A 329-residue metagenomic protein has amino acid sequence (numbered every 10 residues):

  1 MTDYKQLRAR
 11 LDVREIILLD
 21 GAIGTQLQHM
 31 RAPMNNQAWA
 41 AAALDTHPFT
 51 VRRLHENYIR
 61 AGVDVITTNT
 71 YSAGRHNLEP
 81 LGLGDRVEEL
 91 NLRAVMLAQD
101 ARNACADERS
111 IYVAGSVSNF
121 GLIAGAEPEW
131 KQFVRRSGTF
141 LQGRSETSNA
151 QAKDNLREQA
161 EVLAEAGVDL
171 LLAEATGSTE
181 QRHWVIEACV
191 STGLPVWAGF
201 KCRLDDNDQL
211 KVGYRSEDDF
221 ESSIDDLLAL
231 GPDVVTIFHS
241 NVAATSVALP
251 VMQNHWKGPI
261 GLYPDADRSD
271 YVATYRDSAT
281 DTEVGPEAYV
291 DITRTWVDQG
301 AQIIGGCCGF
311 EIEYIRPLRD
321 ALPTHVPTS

Functional and structural regions predicted by a protein language model:
M1-S329: Domain-level signal for soluble alpha/beta catalytic cores
